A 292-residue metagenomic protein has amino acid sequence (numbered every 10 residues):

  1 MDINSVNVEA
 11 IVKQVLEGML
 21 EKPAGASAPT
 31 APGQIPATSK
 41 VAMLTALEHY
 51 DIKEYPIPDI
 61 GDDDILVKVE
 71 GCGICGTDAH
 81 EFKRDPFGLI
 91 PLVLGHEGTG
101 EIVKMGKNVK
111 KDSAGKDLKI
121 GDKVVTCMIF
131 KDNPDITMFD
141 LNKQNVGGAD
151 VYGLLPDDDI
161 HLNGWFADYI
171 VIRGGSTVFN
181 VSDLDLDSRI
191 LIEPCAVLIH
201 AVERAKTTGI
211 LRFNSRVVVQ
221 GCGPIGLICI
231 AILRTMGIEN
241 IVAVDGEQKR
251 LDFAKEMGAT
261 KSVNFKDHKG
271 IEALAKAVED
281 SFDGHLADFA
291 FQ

Functional and structural regions predicted by a protein language model:
A10-T99, D168-I170: Short N-terminal strand-loop motif that marks the start of NAD(P)H/FAD-dependent oxidoreductase cofactor-binding domains
T38, L211-R216, I238, A287: Phosphate-coordination loops involved in phosphoryl transfer and adenosine-cofactor binding
P56-C72, D85-D135, S182-L184: Glycine-rich beta-strand-centered segment in the early N-terminal region that forms part of a ligand/cofactor-binding
C75, I225, K249: Conserved Rossmann-like nucleotide-cofactor binding loop
D112, F130-Q220: NAD(P)H dinucleotide-binding glycine-rich loop of Rossmann-like/cofactor-binding domains, especially the beta1-alpha1
V197, I225, L233: Hydrophobic/small residue at the entry helix of a nucleotide-binding pocket
V219-C222, R234-Q292: Adenosine-nucleotide cofactor-binding segment
